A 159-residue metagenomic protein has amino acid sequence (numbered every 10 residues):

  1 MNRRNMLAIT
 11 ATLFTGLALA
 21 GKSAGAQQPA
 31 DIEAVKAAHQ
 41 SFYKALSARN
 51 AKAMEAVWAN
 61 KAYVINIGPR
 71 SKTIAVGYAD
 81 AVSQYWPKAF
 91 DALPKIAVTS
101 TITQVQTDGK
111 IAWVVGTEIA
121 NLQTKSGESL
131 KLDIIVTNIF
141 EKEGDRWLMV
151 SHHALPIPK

Functional and structural regions predicted by a protein language model:
N2-R4, A8-N60, D80: Short, low-complexity N-terminal intrinsically disordered segments enriched in polar/charged residues
Q28-P29, I157-K159: Generic C-terminal helix-cap and adjacent flexible tail
P29-A37, A51-T107, K131-L132: A solvent-exposed, acidic/Ser-Thr-rich amphipathic alpha-helical stretch
I65-G68, I111-L122: Short, well-ordered beta-strand segments in beta-rich or mixed alpha/beta enzyme and ligand-binding folds
Y85-W86, S100-V105, E118-A120, I135-E141 (+1 more regions): Hydrophobic/aromatic beta-strand elements that line small-molecule binding cavities or substrate pockets in beta-rich
V105-A112, K125-E128, F140-R146: A short, structured loop/turn motif at beta-sheet edges
W113, D133-P158: Short beta-strand edge/turn micro-motifs at domain boundaries
N121-Q123, P158-K159: Sequence/structural signature of outer-membrane beta-barrel proteins
